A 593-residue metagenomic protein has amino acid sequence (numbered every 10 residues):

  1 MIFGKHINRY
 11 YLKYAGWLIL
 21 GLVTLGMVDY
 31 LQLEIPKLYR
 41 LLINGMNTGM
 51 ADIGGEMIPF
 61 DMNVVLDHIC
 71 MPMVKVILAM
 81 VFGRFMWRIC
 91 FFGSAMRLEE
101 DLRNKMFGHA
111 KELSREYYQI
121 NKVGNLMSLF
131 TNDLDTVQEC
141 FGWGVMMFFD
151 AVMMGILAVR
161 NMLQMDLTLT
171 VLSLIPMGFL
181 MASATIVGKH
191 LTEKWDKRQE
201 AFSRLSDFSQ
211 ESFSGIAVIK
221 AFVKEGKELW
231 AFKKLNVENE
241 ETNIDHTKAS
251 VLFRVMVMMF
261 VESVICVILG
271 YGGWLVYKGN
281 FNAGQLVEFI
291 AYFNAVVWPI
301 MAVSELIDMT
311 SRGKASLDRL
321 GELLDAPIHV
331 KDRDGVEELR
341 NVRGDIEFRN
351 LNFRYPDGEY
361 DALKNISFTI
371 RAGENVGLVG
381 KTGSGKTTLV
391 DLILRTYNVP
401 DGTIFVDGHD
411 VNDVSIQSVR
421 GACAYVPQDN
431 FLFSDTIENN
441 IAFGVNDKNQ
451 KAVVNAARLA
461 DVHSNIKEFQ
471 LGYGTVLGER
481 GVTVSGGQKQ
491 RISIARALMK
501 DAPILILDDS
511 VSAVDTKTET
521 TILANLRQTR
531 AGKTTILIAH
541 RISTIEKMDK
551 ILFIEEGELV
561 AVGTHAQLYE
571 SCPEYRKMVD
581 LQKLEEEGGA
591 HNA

Functional and structural regions predicted by a protein language model:
M1-I35, N47-M73, M86-F91, A95 (+11 more regions): Membrane-integrated ABC transporters
K13, R115-E116, N132-F141, V145 (+8 more regions): An intracellular "coupling" helix at the cytosolic face of ABC transporter transmembrane type-1 domains
K13, W17-Y30, V76-M80, W143-K197 (+1 more regions): Transmembrane helices of ABC transporter permease
V23-T24, L31-N47, P72-Q119, V123 (+11 more regions): Juxtamembrane helix-loop junctions of ABC transporter transmembrane domains
A110, F232, L320, F348-N350: Conserved catalytic Walker-motif region of ABC-type ATPase nucleotide-binding domains
N161-I175, A249-D318, L324: Helix-loop-helix
L339-A593: ABC-type nucleotide-binding domain
